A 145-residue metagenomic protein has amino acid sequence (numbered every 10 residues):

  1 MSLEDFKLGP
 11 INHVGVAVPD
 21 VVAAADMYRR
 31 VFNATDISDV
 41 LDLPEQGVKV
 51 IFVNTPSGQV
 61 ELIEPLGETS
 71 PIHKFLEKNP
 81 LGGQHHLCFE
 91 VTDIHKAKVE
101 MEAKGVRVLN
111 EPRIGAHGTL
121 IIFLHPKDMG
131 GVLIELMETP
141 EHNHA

Functional and structural regions predicted by a protein language model:
S2-D5, K74-N79: Short, flexible, solvent-exposed loop/turn segments with mixed acidic/basic and small polar residues
F6-G9, V16-Q59, A97-T119, L124 (+1 more regions): Core segments of cupin and vicinal oxygen chelate
I11, A25-Y28, V53, V60-I63 (+4 more regions): Short, structured motif recognition centered on aromatic/hydrophobic residues
G15, H73-L76, Q84, C88 (+1 more regions): Proline/glycine-anchored alpha-helix kink/cap motifs
G15-A17, N54, C88-E90, M137: Short hydrophobic/aromatic beta-strand micro-patches that form the beta-sheet surface supporting nucleotide- or nucleic
P56-V60, G67-T69, I94: Short, charged/polar surface micro-motifs in flexible loops or helix N-caps
E77-A103: Short, solvent-exposed interaction modules
I134-A145: Acidic/histidine-enriched, glycine/proline-rich intrinsically disordered or flexible terminal extensions
